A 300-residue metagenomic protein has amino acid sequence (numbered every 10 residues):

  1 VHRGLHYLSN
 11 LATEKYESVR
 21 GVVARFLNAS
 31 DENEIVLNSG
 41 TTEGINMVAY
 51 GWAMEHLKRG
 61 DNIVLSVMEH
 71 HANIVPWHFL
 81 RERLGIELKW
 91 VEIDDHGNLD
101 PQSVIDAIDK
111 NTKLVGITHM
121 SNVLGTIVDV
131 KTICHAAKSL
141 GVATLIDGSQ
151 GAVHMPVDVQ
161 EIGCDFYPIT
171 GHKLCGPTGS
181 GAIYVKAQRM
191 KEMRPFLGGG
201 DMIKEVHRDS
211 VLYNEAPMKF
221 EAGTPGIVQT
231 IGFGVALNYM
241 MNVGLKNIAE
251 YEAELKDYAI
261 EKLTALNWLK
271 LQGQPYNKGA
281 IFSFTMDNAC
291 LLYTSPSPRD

Functional and structural regions predicted by a protein language model:
V1-S295: Pyridoxal 5′-phosphate
P296-D300: A short, hydrophobic C-terminal helix/tail in secreted or cell-surface proteins
